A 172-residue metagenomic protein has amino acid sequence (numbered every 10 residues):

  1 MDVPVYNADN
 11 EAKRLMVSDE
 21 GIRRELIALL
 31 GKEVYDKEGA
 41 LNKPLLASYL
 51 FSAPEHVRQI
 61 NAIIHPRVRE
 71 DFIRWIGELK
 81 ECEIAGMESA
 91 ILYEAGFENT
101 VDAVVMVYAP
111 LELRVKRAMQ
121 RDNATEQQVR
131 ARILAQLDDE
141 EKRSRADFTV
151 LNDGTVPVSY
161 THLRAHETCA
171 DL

Functional and structural regions predicted by a protein language model:
M1-V3: A conserved segment at the C-terminal end of the G1
Y6-N7, S144-V156: Phosphate-binding beta-loop-alpha motif at adenosine-nucleotide cofactor sites
D9, I60, G86, V150 (+1 more regions): Residue-level signal for inorganic ion chemistry
N10-E83: ATP-dependent small-molecule kinase phosphotransfer cores that center on conserved nucleotide phosphate-binding segments
Q59, N99, A103-F148: A glycine- and Lys/Arg-enriched "phosphate-lid" helix/loop adjacent to the NTP-binding pocket of small-molecule kinases
P66-E70, A85-A90, R130-A135: Short gly/ser/thr-rich secondary-structure transition/capping motifs
D71-L79, A85-R117: ATP-dependent NMP and nucleoside kinases share a basic, alpha-helical "lid"
T161-T168: Conserved small/polar residues in nucleotide/adenosyl-binding loops
